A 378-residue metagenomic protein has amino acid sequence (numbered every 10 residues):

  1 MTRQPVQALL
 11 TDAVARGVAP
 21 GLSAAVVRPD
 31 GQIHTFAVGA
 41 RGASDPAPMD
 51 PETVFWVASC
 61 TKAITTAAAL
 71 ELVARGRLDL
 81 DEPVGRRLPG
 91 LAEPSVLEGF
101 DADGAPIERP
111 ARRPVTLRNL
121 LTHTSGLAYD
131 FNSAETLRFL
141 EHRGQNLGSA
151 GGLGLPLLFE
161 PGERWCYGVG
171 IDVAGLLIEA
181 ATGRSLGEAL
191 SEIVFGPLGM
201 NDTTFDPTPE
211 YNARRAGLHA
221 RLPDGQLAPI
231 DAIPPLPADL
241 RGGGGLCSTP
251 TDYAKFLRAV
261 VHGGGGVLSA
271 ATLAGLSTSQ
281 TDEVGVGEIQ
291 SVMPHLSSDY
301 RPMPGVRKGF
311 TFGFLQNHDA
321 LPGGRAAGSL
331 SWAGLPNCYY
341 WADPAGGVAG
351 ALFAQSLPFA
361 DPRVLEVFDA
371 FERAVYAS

Functional and structural regions predicted by a protein language model:
T2, V6, V57, T61 (+5 more regions): Hydrophobic (often cysteine-bearing) scaffold residues that line and stabilize catalytic clefts of nucleotide/cofactor
T2-V57, V96-A102: Short, conserved catalytic-motif segment at the N-terminal edge
V6-L10, A24, D30, W56-V84 (+3 more regions): Active-site SXXK
T35, R86-G324: Short, surface-exposed loop or secondary-structure junction motifs that flank catalytic or metal-binding residues
F36, Y339-W341, G347-S356: Short, well-ordered beta-strand elements
R301, T311-G313, G334-A342: Short glycine-rich, acidic/polar surface loops and turns
R325-S329: A conserved acidic, glycine/proline-rich C-terminal tail/linker
S356-S378: Generic C-terminus detector
